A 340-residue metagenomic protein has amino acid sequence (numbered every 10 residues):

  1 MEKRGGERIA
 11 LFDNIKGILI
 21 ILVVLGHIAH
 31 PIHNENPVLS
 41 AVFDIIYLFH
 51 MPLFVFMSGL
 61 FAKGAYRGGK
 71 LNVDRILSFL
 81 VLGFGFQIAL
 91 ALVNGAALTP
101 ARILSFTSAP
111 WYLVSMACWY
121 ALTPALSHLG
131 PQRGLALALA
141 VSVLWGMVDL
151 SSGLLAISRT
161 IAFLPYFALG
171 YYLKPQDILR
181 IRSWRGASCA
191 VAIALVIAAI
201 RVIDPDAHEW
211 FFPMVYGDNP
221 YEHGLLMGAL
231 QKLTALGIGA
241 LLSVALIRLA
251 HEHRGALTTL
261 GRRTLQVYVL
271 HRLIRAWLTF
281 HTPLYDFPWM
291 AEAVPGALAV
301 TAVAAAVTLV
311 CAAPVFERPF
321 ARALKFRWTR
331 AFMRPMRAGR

Functional and structural regions predicted by a protein language model:
M1-R340: Alpha-helical transmembrane segments and their immediate juxtamembrane cytosolic regions
